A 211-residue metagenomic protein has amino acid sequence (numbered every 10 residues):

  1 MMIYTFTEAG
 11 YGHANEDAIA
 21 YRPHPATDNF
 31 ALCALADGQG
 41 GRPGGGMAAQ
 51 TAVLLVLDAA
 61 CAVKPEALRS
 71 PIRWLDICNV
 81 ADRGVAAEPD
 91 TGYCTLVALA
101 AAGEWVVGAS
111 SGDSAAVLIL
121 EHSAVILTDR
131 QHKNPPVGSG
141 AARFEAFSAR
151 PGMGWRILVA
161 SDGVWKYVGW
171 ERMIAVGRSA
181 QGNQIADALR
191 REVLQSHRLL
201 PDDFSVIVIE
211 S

Functional and structural regions predicted by a protein language model:
M1-S211: PP2C/PPM-type serine/threonine phosphatase catalytic domain
